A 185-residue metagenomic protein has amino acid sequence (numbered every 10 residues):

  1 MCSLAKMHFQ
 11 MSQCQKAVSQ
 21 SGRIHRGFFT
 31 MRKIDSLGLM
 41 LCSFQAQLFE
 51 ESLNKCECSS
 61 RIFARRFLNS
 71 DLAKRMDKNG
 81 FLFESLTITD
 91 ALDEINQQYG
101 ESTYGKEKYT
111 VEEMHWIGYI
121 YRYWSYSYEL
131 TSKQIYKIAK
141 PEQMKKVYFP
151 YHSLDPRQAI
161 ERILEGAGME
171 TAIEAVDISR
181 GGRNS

Functional and structural regions predicted by a protein language model:
S3-L4, F9-Q10, Q15, R26: Short hydrophobic targeting helices and cationic amphipathic motifs that mediate membrane/organellar targeting
H8, R23, G27-F28, I62 (+1 more regions): Intrinsic disorder/low-structure terminal segments
C14, G27-E129, R162, G166 (+1 more regions): C-terminal alpha-helical interaction appendages
K16-A17, S21: Ser/Thr/Pro/Gly-rich low-complexity, intrinsically disordered segments
E112-A159: Beta-strand-rich cores of mature extracytoplasmic or soluble domains
V147-S185: Glycine-rich, aromatic-bearing surface loops/beta-hairpins
